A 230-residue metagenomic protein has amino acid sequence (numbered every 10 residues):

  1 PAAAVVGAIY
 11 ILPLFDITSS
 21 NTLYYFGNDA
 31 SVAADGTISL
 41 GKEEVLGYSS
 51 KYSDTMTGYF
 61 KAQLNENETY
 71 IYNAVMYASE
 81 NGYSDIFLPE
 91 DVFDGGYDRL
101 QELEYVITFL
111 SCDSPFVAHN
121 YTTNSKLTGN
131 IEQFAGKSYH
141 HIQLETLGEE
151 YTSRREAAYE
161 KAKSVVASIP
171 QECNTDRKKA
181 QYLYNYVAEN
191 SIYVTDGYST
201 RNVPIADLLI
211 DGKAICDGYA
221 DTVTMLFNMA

Functional and structural regions predicted by a protein language model:
A2, V6-T175: N-terminal accessory/pre-domain segments preceding catalytic cores
T18-S19, G96, L147, V194 (+2 more regions): Alpha-helix initiation/capping motif
Y48, D196-Y198, K213: A broad, low-specificity signal for short, low-complexity segments enriched in glycine/proline and polar/charged
T152-L208: Secondary-structure boundary elements
L183, A206-A230: Cysteine-centered nucleophilic/redox motifs
